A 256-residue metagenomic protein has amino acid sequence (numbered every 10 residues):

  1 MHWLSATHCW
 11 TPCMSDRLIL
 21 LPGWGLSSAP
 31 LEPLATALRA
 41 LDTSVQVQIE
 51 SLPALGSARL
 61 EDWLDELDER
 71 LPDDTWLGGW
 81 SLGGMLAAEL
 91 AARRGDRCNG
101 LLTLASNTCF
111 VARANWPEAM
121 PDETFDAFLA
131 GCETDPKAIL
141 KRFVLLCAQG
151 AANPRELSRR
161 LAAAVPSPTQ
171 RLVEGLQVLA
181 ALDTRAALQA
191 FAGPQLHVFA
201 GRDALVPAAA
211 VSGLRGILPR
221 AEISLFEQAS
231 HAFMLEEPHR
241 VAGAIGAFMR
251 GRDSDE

Functional and structural regions predicted by a protein language model:
M14-L60: Conserved HGGG/HGGXW glycine-rich cap/lid loop of the alpha/beta-hydrolase fold
L21-G23, W80, F199-A200: The conserved beta1-alpha1 loop
G79-G83, A87: Gly/Ala-rich beta-loop-alpha elbow adjacent to hydrolase catalytic centers
C98-G131, R171-E174: Flexible "cap/lid" loop of the alpha/beta hydrolase fold
E133-L182, A186-A187: Conserved alpha/beta-hydrolase catalytic His-Asp/Glu region
F191, H197-F199, D203: Short beta-strand/loop motif that positions the catalytic acidic residue of the alpha/beta-hydrolase fold
A204-A210: Conserved alpha/beta-hydrolase "acid-adjacent" motif
A229-A242: Catalytic histidine-centered segment of alpha/beta-hydrolase-like enzymes
